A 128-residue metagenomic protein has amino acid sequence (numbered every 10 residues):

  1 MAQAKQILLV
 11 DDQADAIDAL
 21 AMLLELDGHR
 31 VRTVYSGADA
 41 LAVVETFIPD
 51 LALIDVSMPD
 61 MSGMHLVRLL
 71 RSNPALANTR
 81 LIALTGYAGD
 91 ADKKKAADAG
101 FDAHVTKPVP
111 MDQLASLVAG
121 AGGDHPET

Functional and structural regions predicted by a protein language model:
D11, D55, T85: Active-site residues of response regulator receiver
A14-R32: Two-component/phosphorelay signaling modules centered on CheY-like receiver
D15, Y35-D39, S62-R68: Acidic catalytic/metal-coordinating carboxylates
I17, P59, A77, G89: The feature encodes the CheY-like receiver
A21, H65, A88-H104, S116: Alpha4 helix (beta4-alpha4-beta5 surface) of REC/receiver domains from two-component response regulators
A42, M64-A77: Short amphipathic alpha-helix used as the core "switch/output" element in two-component signaling
F47-L53: Active-site beta3 strand of CheY-like receiver
V109-V118: C-terminal output helix
